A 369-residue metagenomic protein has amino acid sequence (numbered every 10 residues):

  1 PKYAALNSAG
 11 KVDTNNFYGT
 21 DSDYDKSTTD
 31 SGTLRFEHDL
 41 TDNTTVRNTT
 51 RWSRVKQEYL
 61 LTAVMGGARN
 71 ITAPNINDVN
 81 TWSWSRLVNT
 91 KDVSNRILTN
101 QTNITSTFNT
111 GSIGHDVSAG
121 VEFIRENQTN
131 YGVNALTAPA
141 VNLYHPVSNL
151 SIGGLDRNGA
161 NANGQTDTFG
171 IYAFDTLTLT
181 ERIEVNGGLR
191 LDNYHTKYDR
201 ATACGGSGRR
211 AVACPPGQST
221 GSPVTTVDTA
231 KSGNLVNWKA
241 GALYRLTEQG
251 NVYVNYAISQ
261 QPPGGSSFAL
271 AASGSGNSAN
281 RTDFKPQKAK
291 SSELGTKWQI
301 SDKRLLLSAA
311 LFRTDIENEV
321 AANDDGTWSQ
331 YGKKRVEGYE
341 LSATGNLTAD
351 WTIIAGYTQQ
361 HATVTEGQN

Functional and structural regions predicted by a protein language model:
P1-D39, V55-N95, A138-T168, N318-E319: Acidic/polar loop-and-plug regions of large Gram-negative outer-membrane beta-barrel proteins
P1-Y18, W52, K56-A68, W84-S85 (+6 more regions): Outer-membrane beta-barrel and related beta-rich outer-membrane complex signature in Gram-negative bacteria
G19-D25, N89-K91, A160-A162, V227-A230 (+3 more regions): Outer-membrane beta-barrel domain signature
S27-S31, T49, N89, N95-Q101 (+5 more regions): Transmembrane beta-barrel architecture of outer-membrane proteins
G32-H38, N100-S106, I171-L177, A240-Y244 (+3 more regions): Residues on the lipid-exposed face of transmembrane beta-strands in outer-membrane beta-barrel proteins
S94-F174: C-terminal low-complexity, acidic/polar tails when present
N95, G114-D116, E122-E126, A162-T314 (+1 more regions): Structural signature of Gram-negative outer-membrane beta-barrels, strongest in the C-terminal barrel of TonB-dependent
S308-D315, S329-N369: Gram-negative outer-membrane beta-barrel transporters
